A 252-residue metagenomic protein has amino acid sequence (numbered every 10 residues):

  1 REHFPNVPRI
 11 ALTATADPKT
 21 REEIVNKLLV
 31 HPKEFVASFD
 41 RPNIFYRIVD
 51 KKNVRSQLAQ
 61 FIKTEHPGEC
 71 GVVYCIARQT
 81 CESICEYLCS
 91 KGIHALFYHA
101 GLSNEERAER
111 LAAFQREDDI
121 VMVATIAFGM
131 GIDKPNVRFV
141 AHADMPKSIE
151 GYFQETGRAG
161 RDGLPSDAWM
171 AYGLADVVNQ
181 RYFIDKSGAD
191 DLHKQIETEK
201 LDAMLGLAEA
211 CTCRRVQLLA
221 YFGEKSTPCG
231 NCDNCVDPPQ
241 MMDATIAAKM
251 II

Functional and structural regions predicted by a protein language model:
R1-D191, I196-E199, G223-T227, D233-N234: Helicase motor core with emphasis on the C-terminal RecA-like subdomain
K186-I252: C-terminal accessory/connector segments of nucleic-acid motor ATPases
